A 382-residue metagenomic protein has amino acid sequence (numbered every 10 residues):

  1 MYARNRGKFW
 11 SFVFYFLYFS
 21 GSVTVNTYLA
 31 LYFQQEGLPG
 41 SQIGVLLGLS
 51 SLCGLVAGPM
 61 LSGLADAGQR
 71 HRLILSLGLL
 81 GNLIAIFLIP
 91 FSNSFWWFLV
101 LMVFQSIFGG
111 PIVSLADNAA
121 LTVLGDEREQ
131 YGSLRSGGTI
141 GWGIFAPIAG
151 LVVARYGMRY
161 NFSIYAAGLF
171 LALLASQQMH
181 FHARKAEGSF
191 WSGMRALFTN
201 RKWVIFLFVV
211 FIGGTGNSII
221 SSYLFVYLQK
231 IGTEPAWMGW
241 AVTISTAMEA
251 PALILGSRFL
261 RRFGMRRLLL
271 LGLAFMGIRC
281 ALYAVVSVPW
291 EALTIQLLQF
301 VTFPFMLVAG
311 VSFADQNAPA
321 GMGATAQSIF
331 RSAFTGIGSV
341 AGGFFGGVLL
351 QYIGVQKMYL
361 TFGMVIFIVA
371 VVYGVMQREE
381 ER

Functional and structural regions predicted by a protein language model:
M1-N5, S176-V210: Juxtamembrane intracellular "pre-TM" segments in multi-pass secondary transporters
Y2-S51, K202-A241, L307: Helix-loop boundary and gating motifs at the non-cytosolic
F16, A85, F95-V113, F211 (+1 more regions): Hydrophobic core of transmembrane alpha-helices in multi-pass small-molecule transporters, especially MFS/SLC-type
V56-N93: Conserved MFS/SLC helix-loop-helix module at the cytosolic interface between two early adjacent transmembrane helices
V56-R70, V153-A154, A252-G264, L350: Helix-to-loop junctions at the C-terminal end of transmembrane segments in multipass secondary transporters
L73-F87, R267-L282: Structural signature of the two symmetry-related core transmembrane helices
V103-G137: Cytoplasmic helix-loop-helix junction between adjacent transmembrane helices in 12-TM secondary transporters
N161-Q177, M358-M376: Symmetry-related core transmembrane helices of the 12-TM Major Facilitator Superfamily/SLC fold
